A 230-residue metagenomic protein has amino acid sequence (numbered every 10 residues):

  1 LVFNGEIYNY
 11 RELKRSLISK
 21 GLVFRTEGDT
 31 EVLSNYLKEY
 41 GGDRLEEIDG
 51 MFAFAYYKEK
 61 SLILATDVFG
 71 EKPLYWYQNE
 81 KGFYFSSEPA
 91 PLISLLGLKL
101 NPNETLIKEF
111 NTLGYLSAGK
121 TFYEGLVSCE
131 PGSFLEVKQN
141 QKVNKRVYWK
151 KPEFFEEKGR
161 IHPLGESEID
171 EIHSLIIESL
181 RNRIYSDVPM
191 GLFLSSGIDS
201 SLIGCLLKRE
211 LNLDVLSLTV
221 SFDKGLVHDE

Functional and structural regions predicted by a protein language model:
L1-E230: Cysteine-centered catalytic environments shared across enzyme families
